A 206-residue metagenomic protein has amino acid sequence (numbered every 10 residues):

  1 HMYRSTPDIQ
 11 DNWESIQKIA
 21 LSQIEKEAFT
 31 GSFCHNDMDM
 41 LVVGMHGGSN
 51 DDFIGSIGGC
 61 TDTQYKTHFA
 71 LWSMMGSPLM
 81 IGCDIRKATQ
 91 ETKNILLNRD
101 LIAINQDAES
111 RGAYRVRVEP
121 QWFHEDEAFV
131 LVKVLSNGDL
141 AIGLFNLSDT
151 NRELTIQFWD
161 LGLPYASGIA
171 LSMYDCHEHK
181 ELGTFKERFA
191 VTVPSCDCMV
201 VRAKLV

Functional and structural regions predicted by a protein language model:
H1-D84: Glycan-recognition surfaces
C34, Q64-T67, A166, L182 (+1 more regions): Active-site-proximal structural scaffolding
G59-T61, A128-V132, R188-F189: Generic recognition of flexible, low-complexity loop/linker segments
A70-F123: Catalytic cores of secreted or luminal carbohydrate-active enzymes
W72-M75, M80-G82, F123-Y165: Carbohydrate-binding surface patches
I142, M173, C196: Hydrophobic, well-ordered secondary-structure elements that form the walls of internal hydrophobic environments
W159-E178: Solvent-exposed beta-hairpin/edge-strand motifs
G183-V206: C-terminal beta-strand-rich structural cap/linker in extracellular carbohydrate-active enzymes
